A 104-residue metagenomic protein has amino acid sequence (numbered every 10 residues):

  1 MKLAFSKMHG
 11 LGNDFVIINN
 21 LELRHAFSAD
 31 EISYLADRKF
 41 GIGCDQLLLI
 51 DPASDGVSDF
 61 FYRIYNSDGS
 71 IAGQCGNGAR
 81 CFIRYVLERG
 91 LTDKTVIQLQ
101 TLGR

Functional and structural regions predicted by a protein language model:
M1-R104: A glycine-rich beta-to-alpha transition motif near the start of alpha/beta enzyme domains, typified by
